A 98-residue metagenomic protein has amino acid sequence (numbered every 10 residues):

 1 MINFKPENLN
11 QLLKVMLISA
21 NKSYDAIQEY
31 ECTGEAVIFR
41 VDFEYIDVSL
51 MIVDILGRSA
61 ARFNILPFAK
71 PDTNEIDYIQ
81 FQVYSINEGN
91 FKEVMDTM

Functional and structural regions predicted by a protein language model:
I2-K5, V37-I38: Terminal, regulation- and interaction-focused segments at domain boundaries
F4-N21, S49-A60, N64, D72-M98: Ampiphathic alpha-helical segments that act as solvent-exposed interaction surfaces
D25-K70: Amphipathic, interaction-prone secondary-structure segments
